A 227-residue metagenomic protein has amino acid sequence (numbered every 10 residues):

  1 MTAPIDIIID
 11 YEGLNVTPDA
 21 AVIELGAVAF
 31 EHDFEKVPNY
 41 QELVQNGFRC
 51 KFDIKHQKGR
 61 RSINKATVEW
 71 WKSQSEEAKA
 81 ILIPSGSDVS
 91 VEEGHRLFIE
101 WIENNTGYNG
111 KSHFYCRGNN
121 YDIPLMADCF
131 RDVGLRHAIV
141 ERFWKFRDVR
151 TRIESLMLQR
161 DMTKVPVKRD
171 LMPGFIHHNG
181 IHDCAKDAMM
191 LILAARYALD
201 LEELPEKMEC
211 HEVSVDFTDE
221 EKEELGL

Functional and structural regions predicted by a protein language model:
T2-I7, E12-C116: Conserved non-catalytic scaffold segment of RNase H-like nuclease domains
D10-E12, D122, D148, D183: Acidic active-site catalytic centers that drive phospho-/nucleotidyl reactions and related ester hydrolyses
P18-A20, L156, L191: Short, function-defining helix-loop hinge/capping sites that tune catalysis or transport
N46-D53, I139-I153: A short, structured active-site edge motif that brings together acidic residues
H56-R60, A66-K72, F146-K186: Active-site-proximal helix-loop-helix substrate-binding element of RNase H-like nuclease domains
I102, N120-W144: Substrate-recognition/cap helix-loop segment adjacent to the acidic, metal-dependent catalytic center of Asp-based
H113-N120, P124-L125, K164-L227: Acidic, Mg2+-coordinating catalytic module of metal-dependent nucleases/exonucleases that use a two-metal-ion mechanism
D128-V133, S155, L193-Y197: Active-site catalytic microenvironments for nucleophilic, acid-base chemistry
